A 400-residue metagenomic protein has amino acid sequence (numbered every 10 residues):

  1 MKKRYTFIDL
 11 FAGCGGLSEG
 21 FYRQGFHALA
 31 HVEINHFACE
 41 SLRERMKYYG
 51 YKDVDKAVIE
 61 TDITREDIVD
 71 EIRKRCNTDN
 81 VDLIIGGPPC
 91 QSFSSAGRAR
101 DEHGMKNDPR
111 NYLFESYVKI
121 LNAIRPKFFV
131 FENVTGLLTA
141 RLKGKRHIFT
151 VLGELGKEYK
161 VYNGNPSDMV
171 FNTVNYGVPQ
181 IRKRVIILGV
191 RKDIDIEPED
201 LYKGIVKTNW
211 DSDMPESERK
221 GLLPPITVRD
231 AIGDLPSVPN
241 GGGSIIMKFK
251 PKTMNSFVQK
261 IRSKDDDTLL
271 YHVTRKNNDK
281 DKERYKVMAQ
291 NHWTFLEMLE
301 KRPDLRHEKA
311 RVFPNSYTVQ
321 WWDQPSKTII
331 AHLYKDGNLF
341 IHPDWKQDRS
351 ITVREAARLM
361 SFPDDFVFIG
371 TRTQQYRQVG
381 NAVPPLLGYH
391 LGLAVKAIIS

Functional and structural regions predicted by a protein language model:
K2-R125, T135-F149: Core alpha/beta nucleotide-donor-binding catalytic domains of modification enzymes
F21, L155-Y159, V395: Hydrophobic alpha-helical packing residues
R73-T78, A96-L305: Class I S-adenosyl-L-methionine
P88-P89, P126, P179, P363 (+1 more regions): Proline-centered helix-kink/hinge sites
Q91, I194-I196, N240, W322 (+1 more regions): Short, acidic Gly/Pro/Ser/Thr-rich loop/turn segments
I246-S400: C-terminal target-recognition/interaction regions appended to catalytic cores
